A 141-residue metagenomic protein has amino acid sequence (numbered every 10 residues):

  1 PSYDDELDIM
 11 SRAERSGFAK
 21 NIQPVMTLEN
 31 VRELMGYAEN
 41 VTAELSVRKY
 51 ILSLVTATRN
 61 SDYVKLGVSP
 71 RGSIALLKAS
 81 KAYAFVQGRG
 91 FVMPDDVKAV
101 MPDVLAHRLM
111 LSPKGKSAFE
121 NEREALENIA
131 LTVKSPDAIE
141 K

Functional and structural regions predicted by a protein language model:
P1-S53: Conserved AAA+ ATPase core "coupling" helix
N60-K141: C-terminal engagement/docking regions of AAA+ P-loop ATPases
